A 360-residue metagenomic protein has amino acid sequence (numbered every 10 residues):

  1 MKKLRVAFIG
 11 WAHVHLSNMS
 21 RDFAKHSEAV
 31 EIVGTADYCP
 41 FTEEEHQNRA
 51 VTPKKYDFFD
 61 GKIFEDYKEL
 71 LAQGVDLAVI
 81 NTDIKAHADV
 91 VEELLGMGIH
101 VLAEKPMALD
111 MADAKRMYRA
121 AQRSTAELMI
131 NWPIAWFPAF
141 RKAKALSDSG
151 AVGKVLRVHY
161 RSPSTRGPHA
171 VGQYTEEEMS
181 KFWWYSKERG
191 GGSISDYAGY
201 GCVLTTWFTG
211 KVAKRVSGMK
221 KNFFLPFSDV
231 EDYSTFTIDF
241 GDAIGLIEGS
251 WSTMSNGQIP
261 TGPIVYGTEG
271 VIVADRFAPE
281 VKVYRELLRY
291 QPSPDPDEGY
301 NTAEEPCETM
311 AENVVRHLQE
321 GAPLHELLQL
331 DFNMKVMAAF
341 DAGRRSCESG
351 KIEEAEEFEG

Functional and structural regions predicted by a protein language model:
M1-Y56: N-terminal Rossmann-like dinucleotide-binding module
K2, D196-Y197, G201-E280, C307-P323 (+2 more regions): Contiguous beta-strand/loop segments that form the cofactor/metal-binding neighborhood of enzyme cores
A50, K54, P133, Y174-S180 (+4 more regions): C-terminal glycine/acidic-rich active-site capping loop/insertion
F58-A120: Beta-loop-alpha module in the N-terminal Rossmann-like domain of NAD(P)-dependent dehydrogenases, especially those
A103, L128-I130, A274: Hydrophobic residues in well-ordered beta-strands that form the structural core
R116-I134, K154-L156: Rossmann-fold dehydrogenase core element
A126, G153-R157, R345-G360: C-terminal capping/lid region of NAD(P)-dependent oxidoreductase domains
A135-F227, G350: Predominantly a Rossmann-like dinucleotide-binding segment in NAD(P)-dependent oxidoreductases
